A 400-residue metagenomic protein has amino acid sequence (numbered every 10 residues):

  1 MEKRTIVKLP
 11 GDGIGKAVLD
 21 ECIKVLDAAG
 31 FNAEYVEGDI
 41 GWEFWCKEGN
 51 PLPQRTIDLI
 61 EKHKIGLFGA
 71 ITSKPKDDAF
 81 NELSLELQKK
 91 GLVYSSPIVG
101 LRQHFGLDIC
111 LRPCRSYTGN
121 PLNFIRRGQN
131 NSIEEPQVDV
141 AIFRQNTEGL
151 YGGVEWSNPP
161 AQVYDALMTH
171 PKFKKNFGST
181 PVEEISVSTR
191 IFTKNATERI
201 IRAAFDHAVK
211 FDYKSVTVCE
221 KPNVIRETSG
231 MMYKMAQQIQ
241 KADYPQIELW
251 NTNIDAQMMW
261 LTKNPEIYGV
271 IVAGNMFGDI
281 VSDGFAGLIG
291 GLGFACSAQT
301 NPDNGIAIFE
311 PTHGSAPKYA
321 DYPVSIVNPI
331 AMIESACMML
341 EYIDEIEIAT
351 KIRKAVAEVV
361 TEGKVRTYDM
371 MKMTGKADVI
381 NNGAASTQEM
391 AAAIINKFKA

Functional and structural regions predicted by a protein language model:
T5-A29, Y164-I254: Glycine-rich phosphate/diphosphate-binding loop of Rossmann-like nucleotide-binding domains
D12-G15, K64, F143, A204 (+4 more regions): Buried hydrophobic positions in well-ordered alpha/beta secondary-structure cores of metabolic enzymes
C22, L26, A236, M332-L340 (+2 more regions): Buried hydrophobic packing segments
N32-I57, M259-L261: N-terminal beta-loop-helix "entrance" segment that forms/cooperates in small-molecule cofactor or anionic ligand
E34-E37, F211-E220, Y244-N251, E345-R353 (+1 more regions): Flexible, glycine/charged-enriched surface loops at secondary-structure junctions
D39-W45, T228-I271, N275, D279-I280 (+2 more regions): Active-site rim loops that border cofactor/substrate pockets in soluble metabolic enzymes
C46-F173, M276: N-terminal glycine-rich phosphate/adenylate-binding segment common to multiple enzyme folds
L92-S95, L261-K364: Glycine-rich phosphate/nucleotide-binding loop
